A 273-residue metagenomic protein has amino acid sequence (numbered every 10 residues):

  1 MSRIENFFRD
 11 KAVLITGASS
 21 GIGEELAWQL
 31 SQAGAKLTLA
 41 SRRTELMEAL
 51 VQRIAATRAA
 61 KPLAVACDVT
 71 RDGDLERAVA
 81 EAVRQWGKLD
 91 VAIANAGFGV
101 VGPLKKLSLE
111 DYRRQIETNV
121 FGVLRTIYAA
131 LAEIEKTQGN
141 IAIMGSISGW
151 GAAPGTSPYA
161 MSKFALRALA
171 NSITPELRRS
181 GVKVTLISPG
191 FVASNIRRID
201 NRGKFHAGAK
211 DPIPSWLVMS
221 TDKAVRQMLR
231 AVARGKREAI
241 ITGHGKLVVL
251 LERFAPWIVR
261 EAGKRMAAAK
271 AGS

Functional and structural regions predicted by a protein language model:
A12, S19-S20: Conserved glycine-rich cofactor-binding loop
A35-L50: Conserved glycine-rich Rossmann-like NAD(P)H-binding loop of the short-chain dehydrogenase/reductase
T44, A66-R77, L109: The beta1-alpha1 cofactor-binding region of Rossmann-like NAD(H)/NADP(H)-dependent oxidoreductases
P103-L104, S108-R113: Substrate-binding pocket helix/loop in short-chain dehydrogenase/reductase
I127, S162: Active-site helix of classical SDR
S146: Residue(s) in the substrate-gating loop at a strand-loop-helix junction that position the organic substrate next
R179-G243: SDR active-site lid
